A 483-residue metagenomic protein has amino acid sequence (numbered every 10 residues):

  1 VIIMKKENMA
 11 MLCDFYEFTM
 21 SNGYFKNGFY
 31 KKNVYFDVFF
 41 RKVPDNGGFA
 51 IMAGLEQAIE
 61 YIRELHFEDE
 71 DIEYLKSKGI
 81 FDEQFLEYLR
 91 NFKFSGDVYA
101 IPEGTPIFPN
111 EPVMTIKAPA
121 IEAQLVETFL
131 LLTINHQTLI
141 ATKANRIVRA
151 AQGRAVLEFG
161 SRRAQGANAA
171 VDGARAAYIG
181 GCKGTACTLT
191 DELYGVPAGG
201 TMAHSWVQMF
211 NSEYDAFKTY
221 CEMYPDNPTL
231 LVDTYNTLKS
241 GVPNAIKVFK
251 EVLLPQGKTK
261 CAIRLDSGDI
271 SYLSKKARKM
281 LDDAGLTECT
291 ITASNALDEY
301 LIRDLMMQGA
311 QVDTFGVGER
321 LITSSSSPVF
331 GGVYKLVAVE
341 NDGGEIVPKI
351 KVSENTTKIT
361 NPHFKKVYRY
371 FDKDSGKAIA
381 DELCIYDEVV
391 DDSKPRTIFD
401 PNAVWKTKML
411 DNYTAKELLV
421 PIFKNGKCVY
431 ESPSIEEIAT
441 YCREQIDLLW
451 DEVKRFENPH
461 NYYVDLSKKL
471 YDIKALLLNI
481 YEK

Functional and structural regions predicted by a protein language model:
I2-K32, F36, R41, N46-G47 (+2 more regions): Gly/Ser/Thr/Ala-enriched C-terminal appendages of enzymes
I2-Y35, K42-P44, I80-F81, L86-S95 (+6 more regions): Buried, small/hydrophobic-residue-enriched core segments of structured protein domains
V34-R90: N-terminal, Lys/Arg-enriched amphipathic/low-complexity engagement segments that precede the first folded domain
E60-E64, A100-E103, I107: An N-terminal, globular interaction/scaffold subdomain
E73-Y74, T142-R146, G160, K454-N461: Short coil/turn segments at secondary-structure boundaries
V98-G104, Y413, E417-L418: Short acidic, Pro/Gly- and aromatic-enriched capping/linker segments at domain boundaries
G199, I263, I291, D313-F315: Hydrophobic residues within beta-strands of alpha/beta enzymes
